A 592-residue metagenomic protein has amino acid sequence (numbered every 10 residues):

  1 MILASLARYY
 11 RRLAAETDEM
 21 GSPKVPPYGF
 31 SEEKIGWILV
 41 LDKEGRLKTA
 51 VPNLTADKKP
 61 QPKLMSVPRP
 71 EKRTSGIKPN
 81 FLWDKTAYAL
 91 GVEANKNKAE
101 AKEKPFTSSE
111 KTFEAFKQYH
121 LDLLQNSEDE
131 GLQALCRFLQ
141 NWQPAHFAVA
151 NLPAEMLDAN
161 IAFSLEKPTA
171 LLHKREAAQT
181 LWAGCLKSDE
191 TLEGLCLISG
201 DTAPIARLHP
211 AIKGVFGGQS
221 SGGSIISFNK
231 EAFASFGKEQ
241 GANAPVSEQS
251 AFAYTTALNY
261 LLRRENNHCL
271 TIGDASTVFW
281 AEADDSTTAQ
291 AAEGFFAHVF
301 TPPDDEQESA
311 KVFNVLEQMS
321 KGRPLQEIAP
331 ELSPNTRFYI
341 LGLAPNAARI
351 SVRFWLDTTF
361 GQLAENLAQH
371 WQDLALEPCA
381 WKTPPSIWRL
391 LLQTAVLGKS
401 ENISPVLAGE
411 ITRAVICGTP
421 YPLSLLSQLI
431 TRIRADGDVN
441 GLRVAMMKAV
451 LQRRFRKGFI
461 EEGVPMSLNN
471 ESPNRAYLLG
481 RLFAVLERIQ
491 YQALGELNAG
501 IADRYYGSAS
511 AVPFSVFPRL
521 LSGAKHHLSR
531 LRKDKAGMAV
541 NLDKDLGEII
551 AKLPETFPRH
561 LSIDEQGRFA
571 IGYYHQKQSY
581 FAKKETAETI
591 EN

Functional and structural regions predicted by a protein language model:
M1-S188, E231-N592: Conserved phosphate-interacting/catalytic interface
E193-S199: Short cysteine-rich clusters marking metal-coordination/redox-active sites
T202-A206: Short, non-ligating residues that shape and space the ligands of small metal-coordination modules and catalytic
R207-N243: Short microdomains enriched in Cys/His and/or Lys/Arg
